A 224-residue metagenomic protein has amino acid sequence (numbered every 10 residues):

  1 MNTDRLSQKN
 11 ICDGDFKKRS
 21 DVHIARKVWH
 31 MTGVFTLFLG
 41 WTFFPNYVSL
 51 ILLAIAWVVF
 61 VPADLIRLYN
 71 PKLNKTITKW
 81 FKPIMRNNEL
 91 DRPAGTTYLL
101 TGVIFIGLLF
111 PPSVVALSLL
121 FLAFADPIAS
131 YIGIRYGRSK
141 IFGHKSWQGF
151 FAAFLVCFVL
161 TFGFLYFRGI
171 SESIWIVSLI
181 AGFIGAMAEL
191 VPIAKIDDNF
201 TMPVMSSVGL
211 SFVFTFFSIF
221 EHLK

Functional and structural regions predicted by a protein language model:
N2-L52, L65-F167, E172-F216, F220-L223: Interhelical loop and helix-boundary elements at the membrane-water interface of polytopic inner-membrane proteins
V58-P62: Central hydrophobic cores of alpha-helical transmembrane segments in multi-pass inner-membrane proteins across all
